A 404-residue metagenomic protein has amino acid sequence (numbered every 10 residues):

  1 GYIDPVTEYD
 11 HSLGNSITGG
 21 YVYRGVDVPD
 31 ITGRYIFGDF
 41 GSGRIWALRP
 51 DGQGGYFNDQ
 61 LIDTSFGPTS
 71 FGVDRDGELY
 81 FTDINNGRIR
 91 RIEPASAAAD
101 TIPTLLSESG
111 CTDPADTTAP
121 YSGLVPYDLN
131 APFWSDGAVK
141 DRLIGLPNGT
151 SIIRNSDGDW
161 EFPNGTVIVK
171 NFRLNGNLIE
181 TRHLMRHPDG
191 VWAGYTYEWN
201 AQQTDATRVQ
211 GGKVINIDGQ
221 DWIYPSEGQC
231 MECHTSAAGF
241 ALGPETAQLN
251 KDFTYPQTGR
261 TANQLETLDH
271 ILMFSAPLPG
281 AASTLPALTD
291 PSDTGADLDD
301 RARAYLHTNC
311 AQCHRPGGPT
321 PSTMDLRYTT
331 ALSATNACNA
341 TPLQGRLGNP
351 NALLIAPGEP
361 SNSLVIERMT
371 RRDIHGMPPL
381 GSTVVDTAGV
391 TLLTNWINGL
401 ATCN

Functional and structural regions predicted by a protein language model:
G1-F57, G87, I92-D100: Beta-propeller domain segments
F37, Y80-T82: Residue position within the beta-strands of beta-propeller blades
F40, I84, R173: Short loop/turn segments immediately following the C-termini of beta-strands
G55-D76: Conserved blade-ending motifs and adjacent loop-strand segments that build the rim/top face of beta-propeller domains
S65-G67, D83, G87-R90, A97-A99 (+3 more regions): Sequence context surrounding c-type heme c attachment/ligation sites in exported
A95-I144: N-terminal pre-domain segments of enzymes
F162-G165: Short, well-ordered loop/turn sites that connect or cap secondary structure elements
